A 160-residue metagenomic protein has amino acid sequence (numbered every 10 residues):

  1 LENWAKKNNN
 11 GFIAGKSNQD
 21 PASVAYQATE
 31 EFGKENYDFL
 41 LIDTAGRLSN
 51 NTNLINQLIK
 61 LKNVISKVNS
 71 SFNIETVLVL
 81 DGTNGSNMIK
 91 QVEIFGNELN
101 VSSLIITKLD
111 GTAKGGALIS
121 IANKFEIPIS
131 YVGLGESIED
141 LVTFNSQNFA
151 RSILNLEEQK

Functional and structural regions predicted by a protein language model:
L1-E75, T112, G116, K124-K160: Nucleotide-state-sensitive switch-loop elements of NTP-binding domains
G33, G96-N97: Non-catalytic positions within long, well-ordered alpha-helices that form the structural scaffold/packing of enzyme
T52-N56, L78-N87, E93-I94: P-loop NTPase motor core
N84, G111-T112: Short beta->alpha connector loops
K90-Q91, G116-L118: Short beta-alpha junctions and helix-cap segments that line functional grooves
T107: Phosphate-centric recognition/catalysis
